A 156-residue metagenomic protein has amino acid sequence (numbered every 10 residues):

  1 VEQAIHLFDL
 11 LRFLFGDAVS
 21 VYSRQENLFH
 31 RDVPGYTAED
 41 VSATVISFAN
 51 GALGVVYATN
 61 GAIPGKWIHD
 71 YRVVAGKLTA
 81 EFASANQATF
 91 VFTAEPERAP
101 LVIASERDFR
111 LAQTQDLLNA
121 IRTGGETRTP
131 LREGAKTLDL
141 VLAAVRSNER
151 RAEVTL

Functional and structural regions predicted by a protein language model:
V1-L53, A58-G65, R132: Rossmann-like dinucleotide-binding domain that binds NAD(P)(H)
E2, A112, T129: Residue-level signal for the nucleotide or nucleotide-sugar donor/cofactor binding architecture
H6-L10, H69, Q113-L117: Hydrophobic alpha-helical segments typical of transmembrane helices and their membrane-interface/capping positions
N50-A52, G76-T79, P96-E97, G125 (+1 more regions): Short acidic/polar mixed-charge low-complexity motifs
P64-W67, V74, E81-S84, A112: C-terminal substrate-binding/catalytic lobe of Rossmann-fold NAD(P)-dependent oxidoreductases
Y71-V73, Q87-P96: Short polybasic amphipathic segments
I103-Q115: Active-site loop of classical SDR/Rossmann-like NAD(P)-dependent oxidoreductases, centered on the catalytic Tyr-X3-Lys
L117-L156: C-terminal helix-rich "cap/oligomerization" subdomain common to oxidoreductases
